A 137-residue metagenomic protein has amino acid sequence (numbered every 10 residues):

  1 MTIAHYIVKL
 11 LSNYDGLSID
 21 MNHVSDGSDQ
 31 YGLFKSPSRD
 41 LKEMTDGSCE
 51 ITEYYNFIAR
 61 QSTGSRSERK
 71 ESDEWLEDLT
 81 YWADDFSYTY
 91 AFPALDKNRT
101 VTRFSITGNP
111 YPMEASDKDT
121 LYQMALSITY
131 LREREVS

Functional and structural regions predicted by a protein language model:
M1-S25, P37-S137: Charged, amphipathic alpha-helical segments and their flanking helix caps
S28-S36: Extended compositionally biased segments used for macromolecular assembly or nucleic-acid engagement
